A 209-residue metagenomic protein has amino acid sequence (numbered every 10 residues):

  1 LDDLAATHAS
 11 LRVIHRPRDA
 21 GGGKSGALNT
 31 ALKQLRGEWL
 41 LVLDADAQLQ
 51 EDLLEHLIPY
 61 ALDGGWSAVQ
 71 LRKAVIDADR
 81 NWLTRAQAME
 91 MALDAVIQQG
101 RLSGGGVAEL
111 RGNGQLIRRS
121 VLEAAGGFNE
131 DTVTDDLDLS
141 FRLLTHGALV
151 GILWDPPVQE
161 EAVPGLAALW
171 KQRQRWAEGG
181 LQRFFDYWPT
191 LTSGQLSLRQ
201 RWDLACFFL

Functional and structural regions predicted by a protein language model:
L1-D2: Hydrophobic packing residues within well-ordered alpha-helices of enzyme cores
A5-E38, E51-V133, W170, Q174-F185: Long helical/loop segments within the catalytic core of UDP-sugar-dependent glycosyltransferases, especially the large
I14-R16, V42-L43, L49-Q50, V69-R72 (+3 more regions): Generic beta-strand/beta-sheet core signal
A27, L139-S140: Short, hydrophobic alpha-helical packing/hinge segments within bilobed ligand-binding/sensory domains
D44-Q48, D131, L143: The conserved acidic donor/metal-binding loop of glycosyltransferases
G105, P164-L209: Basic/Trp-rich segment in TM-proximal cytosolic loops or flexible interdomain/linker regions
G105, S140-Q159: Catalytic donor-sugar/metal-binding loop of nucleotide-sugar-dependent glycosyltransferases
V133-L139: Acidic donor-binding loop at a coil-to-helix junction in glycosyltransferase catalytic cores that engages
